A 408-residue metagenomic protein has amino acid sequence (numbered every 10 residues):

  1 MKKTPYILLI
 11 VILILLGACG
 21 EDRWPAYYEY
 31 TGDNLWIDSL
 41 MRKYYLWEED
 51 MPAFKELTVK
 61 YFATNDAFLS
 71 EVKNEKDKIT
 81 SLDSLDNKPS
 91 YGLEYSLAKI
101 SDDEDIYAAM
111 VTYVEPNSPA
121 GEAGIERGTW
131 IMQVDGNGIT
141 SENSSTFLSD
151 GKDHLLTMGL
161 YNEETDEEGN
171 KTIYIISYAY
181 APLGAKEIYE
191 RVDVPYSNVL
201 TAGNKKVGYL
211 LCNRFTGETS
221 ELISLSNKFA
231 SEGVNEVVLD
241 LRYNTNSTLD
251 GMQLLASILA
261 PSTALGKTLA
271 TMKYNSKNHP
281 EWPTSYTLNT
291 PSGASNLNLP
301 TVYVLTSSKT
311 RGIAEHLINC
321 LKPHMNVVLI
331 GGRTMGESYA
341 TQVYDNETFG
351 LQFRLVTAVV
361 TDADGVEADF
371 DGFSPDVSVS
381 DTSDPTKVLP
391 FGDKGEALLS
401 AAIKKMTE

Functional and structural regions predicted by a protein language model:
M1-W36, Y44, P52: Bacterial Sec-dependent N-terminal signal peptides
Y27-A109, D153, L160-V194: Extended, small/polar residue-biased N-terminal targeting/export presequences and adjacent propeptide/linker tracts
I37, L93, A120, G128-I131 (+4 more regions): Terminal peptide-recognition signature
N87-Q133, N137-T140, T216-S220: PDZ/PDZ-like domain segments forming the peptide/carboxylate-binding groove, activating on the N-terminal beta-strands
K88-G92, I106-A108, E126, G151-D153 (+4 more regions): Extracytoplasmic
D105-I106, A123-I125, E142-S145, L249-Q253 (+1 more regions): Short, solvent-exposed loop/turn and secondary-structure capping segments
D135-V234: C-terminal, low-ordered peptide segments at domain boundaries
L210, G217, L222-S224, F229 (+2 more regions): C-terminal "post-core" interaction segments
